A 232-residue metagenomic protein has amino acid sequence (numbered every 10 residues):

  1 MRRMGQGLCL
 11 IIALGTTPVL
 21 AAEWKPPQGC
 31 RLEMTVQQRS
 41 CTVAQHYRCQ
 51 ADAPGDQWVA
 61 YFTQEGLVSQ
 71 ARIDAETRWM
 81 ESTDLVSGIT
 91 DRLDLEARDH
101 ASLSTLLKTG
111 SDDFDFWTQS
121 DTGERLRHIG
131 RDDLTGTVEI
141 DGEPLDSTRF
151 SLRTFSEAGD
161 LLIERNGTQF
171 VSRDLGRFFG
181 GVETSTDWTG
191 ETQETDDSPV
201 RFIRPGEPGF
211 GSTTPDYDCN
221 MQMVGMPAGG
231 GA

Functional and structural regions predicted by a protein language model:
M1-L8: Bacterial N-terminal signal peptides that target proteins for export
T16-P18: N-terminal signal peptide c-region/cleavage motif recognized by signal peptidases
L20-V59, S102-Q119, M226-A232: N-terminal cleavable signal peptides for secretion/export
A44, G66-V68, R125-D133, L162-T168: Short, surface-exposed coil-to-beta transition loops
A51-T109: An acidic-aromatic
Y61-L67, S120-D121, D174, V182-W188: Short, flexible beta-strand-to-coil junctions
A101-D160: Extended beta-strand-rich segments in extracellular/periplasmic secretory proteins, especially within noncatalytic
E143-G231: Extended soluble regions of mature proteins
